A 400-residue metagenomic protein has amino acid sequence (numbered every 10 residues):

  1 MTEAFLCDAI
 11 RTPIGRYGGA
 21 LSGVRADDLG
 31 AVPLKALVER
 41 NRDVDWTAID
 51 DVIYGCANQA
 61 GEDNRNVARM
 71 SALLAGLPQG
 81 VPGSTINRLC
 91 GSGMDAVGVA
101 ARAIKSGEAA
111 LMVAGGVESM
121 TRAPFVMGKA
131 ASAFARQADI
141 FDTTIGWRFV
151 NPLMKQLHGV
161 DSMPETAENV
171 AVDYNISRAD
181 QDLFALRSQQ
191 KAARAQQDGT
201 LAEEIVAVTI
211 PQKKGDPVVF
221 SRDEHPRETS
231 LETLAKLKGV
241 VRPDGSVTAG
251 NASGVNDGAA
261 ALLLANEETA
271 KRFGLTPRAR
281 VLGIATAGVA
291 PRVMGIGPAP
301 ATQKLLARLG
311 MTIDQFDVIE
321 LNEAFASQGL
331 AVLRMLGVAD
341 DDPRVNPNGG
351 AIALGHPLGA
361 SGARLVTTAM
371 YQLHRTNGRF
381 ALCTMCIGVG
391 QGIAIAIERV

Functional and structural regions predicted by a protein language model:
M1-S71, A75, P82, T166-R178 (+5 more regions): Conserved active-site "lid/cap" helical segment
M1-V24, I145, L231-I296, P300 (+5 more regions): Condensing-enzyme catalytic core mediating Claisen C-C bond formation in acyl metabolism
R11-T12, G23-V32, D43, D180-R272 (+2 more regions): N-terminal extracellular/periplasmic Venus flytrap/periplasmic-binding protein-like
V24, C56-M112, T144-W147, L157-M163 (+4 more regions): Conserved catalytic cysteine-centered active-site region of acyl-thioester-dependent Claisen-condensing enzymes
W46-G55, P82-N87, M112-G116, D180-R187 (+5 more regions): Beta-strand segments within the central parallel beta-sheet cores of soluble alpha/beta enzyme folds
L111-V170: Flexible glycine-/small-residue-enriched beta->alpha junction loops that bind anionic phosphate/pyrophosphate groups
E168, E204, Q212, L282-A353: Active-site pocket-lining segment
